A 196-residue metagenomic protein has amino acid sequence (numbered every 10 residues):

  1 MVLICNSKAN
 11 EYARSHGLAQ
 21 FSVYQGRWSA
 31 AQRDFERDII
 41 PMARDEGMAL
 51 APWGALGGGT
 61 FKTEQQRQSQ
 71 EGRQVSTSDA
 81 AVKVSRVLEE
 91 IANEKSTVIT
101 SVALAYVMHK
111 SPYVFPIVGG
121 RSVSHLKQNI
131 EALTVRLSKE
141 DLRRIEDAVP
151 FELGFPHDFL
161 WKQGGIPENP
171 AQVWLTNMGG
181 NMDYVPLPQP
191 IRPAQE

Functional and structural regions predicted by a protein language model:
M1-D34, D38, L187-A194: Glycine/proline-rich, positively charged, aromatic-decorated active-site loop/lid region on the catalytic face
V2, W28-Q32, G54-F61, Y106 (+1 more regions): Glycine-rich beta-alpha junction loops
Y12-G17, I40-M42, R67-E71, L133-V135: Short, hinge-like loop/turn segments at secondary-structure boundaries
Q20-Q25, G47-A51, Y113-I117: Structural preference for beta-strand elements that scaffold enzyme active sites
Y24, A43, L50-W53, L88 (+3 more regions): Conserved, mostly hydrophobic/aromatic
R33, D45, E71-E94, H109 (+2 more regions): Terminal-tail/helix-coil boundary detector
D34-Q70, V98: Aromatic-lined glycan-binding groove of carbohydrate-active enzymes
F115-H125: Glycine-rich phosphate-binding active-site loops on the catalytic face of alpha/beta enzymes
